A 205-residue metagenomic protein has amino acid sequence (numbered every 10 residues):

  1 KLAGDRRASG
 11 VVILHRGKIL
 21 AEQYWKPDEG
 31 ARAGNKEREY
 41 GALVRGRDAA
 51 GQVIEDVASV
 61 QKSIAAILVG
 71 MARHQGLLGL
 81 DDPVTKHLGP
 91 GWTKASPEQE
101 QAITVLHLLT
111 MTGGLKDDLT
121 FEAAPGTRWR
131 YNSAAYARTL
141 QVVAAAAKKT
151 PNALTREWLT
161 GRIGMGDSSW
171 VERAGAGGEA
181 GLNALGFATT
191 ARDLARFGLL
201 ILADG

Functional and structural regions predicted by a protein language model:
K1, Q75, M111, L200-D204: Generic structural signal for alpha-helix termini and adjacent loop/cap motifs
A3-R47: A short, well-structured edge-of-sheet supersecondary motif
R6-S9, E55-I64, E100-I103, W129-A137 (+1 more regions): Aromatic- and histidine-enriched alpha-helix N-cap/loop-to-helix transition segments that scaffold the rims
L14-R16, Q23-W25, V60, M111-G113 (+2 more regions): Active-site-proximal beta-strand/loop segments in catalytic clefts of secreted hydrolases
G17, E37-A42, G51-D81, T139-A144 (+1 more regions): Active-site SXXK
G46-R47, G51, D56-S59, H74-L115 (+2 more regions): Active-site helix/loop module of the DD-peptidase/beta-lactamase fold, centered on the serine-lysine SxxK catalytic
E122-Y136, V142-V143: Amphipathic alpha-helical interface segments
A135-V142, L185-G205: Active-site-proximal alpha-helical segments within enzyme catalytic domains
